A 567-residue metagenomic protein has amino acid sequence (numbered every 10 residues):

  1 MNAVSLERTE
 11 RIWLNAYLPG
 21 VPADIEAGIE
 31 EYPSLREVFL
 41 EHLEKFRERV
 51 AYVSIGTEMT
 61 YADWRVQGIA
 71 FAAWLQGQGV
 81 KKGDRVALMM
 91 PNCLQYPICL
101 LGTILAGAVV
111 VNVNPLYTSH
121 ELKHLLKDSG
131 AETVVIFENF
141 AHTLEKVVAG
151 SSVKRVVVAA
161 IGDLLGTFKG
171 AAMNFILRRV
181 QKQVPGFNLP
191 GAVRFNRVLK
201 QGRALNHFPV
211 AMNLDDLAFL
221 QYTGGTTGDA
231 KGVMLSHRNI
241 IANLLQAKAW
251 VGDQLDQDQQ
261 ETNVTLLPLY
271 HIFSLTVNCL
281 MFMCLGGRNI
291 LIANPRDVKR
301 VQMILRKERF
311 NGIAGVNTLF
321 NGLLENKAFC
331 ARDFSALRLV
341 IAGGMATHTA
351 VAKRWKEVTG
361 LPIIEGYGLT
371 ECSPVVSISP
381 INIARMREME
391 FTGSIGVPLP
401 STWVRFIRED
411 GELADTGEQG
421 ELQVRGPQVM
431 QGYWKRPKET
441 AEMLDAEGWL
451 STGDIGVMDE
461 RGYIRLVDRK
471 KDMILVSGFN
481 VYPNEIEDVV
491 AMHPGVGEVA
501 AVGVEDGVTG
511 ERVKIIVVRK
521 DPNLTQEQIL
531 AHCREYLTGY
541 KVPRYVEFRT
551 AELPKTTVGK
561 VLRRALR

Functional and structural regions predicted by a protein language model:
N2-V4, G77-Q78, L105-R197, D521-P522: Structural core segment of the AMP-binding/adenylate-forming
W13-N15, P19-A23, E37-T60: AMP-dependent adenylate-forming
A27, E31, E48-K81, A87-C93 (+2 more regions): Conserved AMP-binding/adenylate-forming core of the ANL superfamily
L75-V80, G202-D215, L220-T265, G287: Conserved adenylate-forming
Y117, I136-E138, G426, Q431-G432 (+5 more regions): AMP-binding/adenylate-forming catalytic core of the ANL superfamily
A172, G287, K307-G315, L324-M389 (+1 more regions): Gly/Ser/Thr-rich phosphate-binding loop
I241-T262, I272-N311, N326: Conserved AMP-binding/adenylation subdomain of ANL enzymes
V397-S401, E412-M443, V481: Conserved ATP/PPi-binding loop(s) of AMP-dependent carboxylate-activating enzymes
